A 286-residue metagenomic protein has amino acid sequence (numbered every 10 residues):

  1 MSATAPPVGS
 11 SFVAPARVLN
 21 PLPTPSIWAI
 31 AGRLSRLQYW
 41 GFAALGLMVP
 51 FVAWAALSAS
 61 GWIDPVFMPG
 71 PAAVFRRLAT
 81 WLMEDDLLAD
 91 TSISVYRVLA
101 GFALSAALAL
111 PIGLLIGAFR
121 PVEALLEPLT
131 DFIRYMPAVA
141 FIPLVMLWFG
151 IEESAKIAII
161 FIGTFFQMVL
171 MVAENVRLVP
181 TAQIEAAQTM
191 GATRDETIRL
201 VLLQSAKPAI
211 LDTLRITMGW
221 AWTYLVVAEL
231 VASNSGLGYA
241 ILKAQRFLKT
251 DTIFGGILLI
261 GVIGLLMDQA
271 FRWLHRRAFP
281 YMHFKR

Functional and structural regions predicted by a protein language model:
M1-L45, Q269-R286: Transmembrane alpha-helical segments of polytopic membrane transport and secretion proteins
L22-L37, A59-L104: Periplasmic/extracellular loop-to-transmembrane helix junction in inner-membrane transport proteins
A100-T130: Transmembrane-helix boundary motif in ABC transporter permease subunits
R120, D212, G255-R286: C-terminal transmembrane helix and the adjacent membrane-cytosol boundary/short C-terminal tail of inner/organellar
D131-Q167, E174-N175: Generic hydrophobic transmembrane alpha-helix motif, especially the helices
M146-L147, T223-I260, F279-R286: Glycine-rich helix-loop "coupling/hinge" segments at transmembrane-helix boundaries in multipass transporters
A158-I162, R194-V227, G255, I260 (+1 more regions): Transmembrane alpha-helices
M168-I216, L237: Short cytoplasmic-facing helical segments at TM-TM junctions of multi-pass membrane proteins
